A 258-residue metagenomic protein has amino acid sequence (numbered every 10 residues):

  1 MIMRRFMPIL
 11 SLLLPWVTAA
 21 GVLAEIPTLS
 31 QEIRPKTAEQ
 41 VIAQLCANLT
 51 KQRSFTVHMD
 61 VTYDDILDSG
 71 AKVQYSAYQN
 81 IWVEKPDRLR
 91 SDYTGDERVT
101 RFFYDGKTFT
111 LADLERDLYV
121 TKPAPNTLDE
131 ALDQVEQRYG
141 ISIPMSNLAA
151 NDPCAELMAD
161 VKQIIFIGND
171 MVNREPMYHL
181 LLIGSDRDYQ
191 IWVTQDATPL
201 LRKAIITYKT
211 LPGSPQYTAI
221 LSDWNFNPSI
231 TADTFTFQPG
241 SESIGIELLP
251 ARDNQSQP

Functional and structural regions predicted by a protein language model:
M1-F6: Positively charged n-region of N-terminal signal peptides that target proteins for export
I9-G21: Bacterial N-terminal signal peptides
I26-V41, T50-K51, A112-P176, L182 (+2 more regions): Flexible, processing/modification-adjacent segments and terminal tails in exported/periplasmic/extracellular proteins
I33-K36, Q40, D60, T110 (+1 more regions): Gly/Pro-enriched, hydrophobic low-complexity segments that function as extracytoplasmic propeptides/linkers
I33-L118: N-terminal mature ectodomain segment of secretory-pathway/periplasmic proteins
Y63, R116, N126, Y208 (+1 more regions): Residue-level detector of flexible, active-site-proximal loop/helix-junction positions within diverse enzyme catalytic
P86, T127-L128, T231: Helix N-terminus capping/helix-initiation residues
T100-Y104, D113, T121-P123, A131-D133 (+3 more regions): A short, polar/proline- and glycine-enriched secondary-structure boundary/capping micro-motif
